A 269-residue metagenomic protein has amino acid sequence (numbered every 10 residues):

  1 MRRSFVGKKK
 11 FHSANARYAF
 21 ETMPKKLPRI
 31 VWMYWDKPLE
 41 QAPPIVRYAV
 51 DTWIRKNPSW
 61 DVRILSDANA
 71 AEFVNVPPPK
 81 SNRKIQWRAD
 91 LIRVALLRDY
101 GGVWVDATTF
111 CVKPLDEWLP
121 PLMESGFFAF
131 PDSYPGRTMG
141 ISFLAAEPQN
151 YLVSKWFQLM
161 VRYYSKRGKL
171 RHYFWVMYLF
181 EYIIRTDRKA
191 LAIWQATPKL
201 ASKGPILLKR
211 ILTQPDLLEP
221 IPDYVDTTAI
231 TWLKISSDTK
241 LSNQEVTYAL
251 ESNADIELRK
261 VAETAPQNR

Functional and structural regions predicted by a protein language model:
M1-A89, A107-R269: Glycosyltransferase-associated regions of secretory-pathway enzymes, highlighting luminal stem/catalytic domains
D90-G102: Small-residue hinge/turn detector
